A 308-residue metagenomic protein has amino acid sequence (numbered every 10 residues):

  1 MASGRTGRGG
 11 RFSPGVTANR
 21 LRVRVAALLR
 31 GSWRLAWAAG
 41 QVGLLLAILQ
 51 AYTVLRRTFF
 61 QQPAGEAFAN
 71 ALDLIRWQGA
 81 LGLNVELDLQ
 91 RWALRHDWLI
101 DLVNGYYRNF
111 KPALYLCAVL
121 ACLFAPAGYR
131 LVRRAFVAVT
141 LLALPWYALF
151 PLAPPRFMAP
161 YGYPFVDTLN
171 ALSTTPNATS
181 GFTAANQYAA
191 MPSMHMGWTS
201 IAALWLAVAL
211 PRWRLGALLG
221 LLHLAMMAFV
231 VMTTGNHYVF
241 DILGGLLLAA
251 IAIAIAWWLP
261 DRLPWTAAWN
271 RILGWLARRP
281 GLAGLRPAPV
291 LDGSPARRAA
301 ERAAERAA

Functional and structural regions predicted by a protein language model:
G4-A113, P280, L285-P287: N-terminal transmembrane-helix/juxtamembrane module of multi-pass inner/ER membrane proteins
Q41-L44, L102-G105, N109-P112, L131-A138 (+1 more regions): Alpha-helical transmembrane segments of integral membrane proteins
Q41-Q50, F136, T140, L144 (+2 more regions): Alpha-helical transmembrane spans of integral membrane proteins, capturing the lipid-embedded, hydrophobic core of TM
Q50, T140-L149, L222-T233: Aromatic-anchored segments of alpha-helical transmembrane domains
R56, P63-L72, L123-G216, P260-R297 (+1 more regions): Membrane-interface loops
G105-L120, H195-A203: Hydrophobic alpha-helical transmembrane segments
P154-M158, A190, M226-A252: Interfacial helix-loop-helix junctions of multi-pass membrane proteins
R214-L218, A228, L247-L263: Hydrophobic alpha-helical segments of polytopic membrane proteins
